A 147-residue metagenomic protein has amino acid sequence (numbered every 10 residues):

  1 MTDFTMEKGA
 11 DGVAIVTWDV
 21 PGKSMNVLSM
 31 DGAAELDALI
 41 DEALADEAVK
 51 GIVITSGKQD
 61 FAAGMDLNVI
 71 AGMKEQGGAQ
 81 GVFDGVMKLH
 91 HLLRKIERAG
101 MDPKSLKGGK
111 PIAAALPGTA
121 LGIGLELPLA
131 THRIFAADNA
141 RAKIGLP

Functional and structural regions predicted by a protein language model:
M1-T55, Q80: Conserved CoA-thioester-binding segment of acyl-CoA-metabolizing enzymes
T17-G22, K74, P111, L116: Short, histidine-centered active-site or binding-site loop motifs used for metal coordination, general acid-base
V27, A62, I123: Residues that form or flank phosphate/diphosphate-binding pockets in enzymes that use nucleotide phosphates
E35, L39-E42, K88-K110: Catalytic-core regions built around general acid/base machinery
S56-R94, A120: Glycine- (often His-adjacent) and acidic-residue-rich active-site loop that binds/positions the CoA thioester
I96-P147: Glycine-rich beta-to-alpha active-site loop
